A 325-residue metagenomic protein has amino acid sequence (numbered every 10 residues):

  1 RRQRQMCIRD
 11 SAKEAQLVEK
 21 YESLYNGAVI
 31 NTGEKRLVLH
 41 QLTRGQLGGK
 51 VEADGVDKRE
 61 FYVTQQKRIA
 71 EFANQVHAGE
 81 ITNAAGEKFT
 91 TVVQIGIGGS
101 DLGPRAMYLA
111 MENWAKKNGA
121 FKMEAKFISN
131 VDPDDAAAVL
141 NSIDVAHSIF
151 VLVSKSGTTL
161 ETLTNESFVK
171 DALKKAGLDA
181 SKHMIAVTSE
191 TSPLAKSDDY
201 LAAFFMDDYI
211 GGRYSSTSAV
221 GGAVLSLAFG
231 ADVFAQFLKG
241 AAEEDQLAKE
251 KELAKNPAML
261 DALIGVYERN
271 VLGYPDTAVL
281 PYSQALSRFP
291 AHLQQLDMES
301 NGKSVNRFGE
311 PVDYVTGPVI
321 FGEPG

Functional and structural regions predicted by a protein language model:
R1-Q5, R9-A84: Extended, charge-enriched "interface" segments that sit outside catalytic cores
Y62-T82, M107-Y108, E112-A146: Glycine-rich oxoanion-binding loops at beta->alpha junctions
T91-V93, I149, I185, A278: Conserved beta-strand elements of the Class I
G96: An amphipathic, basic-hydrophobic helix/alpha-beta surface used to engage anionic, phosphate-rich ligands or surfaces
L102-N118, L140-V145, S167-K174, D198-F204: A glycine- and small-aliphatic-rich helix-loop capping segment at beta-alpha/alpha-beta transitions that lines
L102-R105, G119, A136-A137, L160-T162 (+4 more regions): Short helix/loop capping segments that flank catalytic or ligand/cofactor-binding pockets
G103, M107, A136, L152-L173 (+2 more regions): Extended, hydrophobic alpha-helical segments in both membrane/secreted and soluble proteins
A172-G325: Active-site phosphate/pyrophosphate-binding segments
